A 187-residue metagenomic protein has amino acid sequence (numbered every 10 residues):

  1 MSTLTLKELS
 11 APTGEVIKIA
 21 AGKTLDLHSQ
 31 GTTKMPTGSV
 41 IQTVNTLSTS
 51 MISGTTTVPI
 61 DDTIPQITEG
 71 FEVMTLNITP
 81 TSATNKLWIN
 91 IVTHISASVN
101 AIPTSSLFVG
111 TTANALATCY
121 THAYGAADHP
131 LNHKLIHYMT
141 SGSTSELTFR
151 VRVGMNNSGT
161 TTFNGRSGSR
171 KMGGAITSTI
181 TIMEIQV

Functional and structural regions predicted by a protein language model:
M1, G38-I41, T84, T177: Sequence-level motif detector for i,i+2 pairs with an aromatic at +2
M1, K34-P36, R166-K171: Short aromatic-glycine motifs in intrinsically disordered, low-complexity regions
T3-T56: Glycine-rich, low-complexity segments
T46, T55-D62, Q66, T79-E146 (+1 more regions): Terminal beta-strand-rich extracellular "head" domains that mediate receptor/glycan or other ligand binding
G70-E72: Short, solvent-exposed loop/turn segments enriched in Ser/Thr/Gly
M74-L76: Extended, low-complexity regulatory regions
